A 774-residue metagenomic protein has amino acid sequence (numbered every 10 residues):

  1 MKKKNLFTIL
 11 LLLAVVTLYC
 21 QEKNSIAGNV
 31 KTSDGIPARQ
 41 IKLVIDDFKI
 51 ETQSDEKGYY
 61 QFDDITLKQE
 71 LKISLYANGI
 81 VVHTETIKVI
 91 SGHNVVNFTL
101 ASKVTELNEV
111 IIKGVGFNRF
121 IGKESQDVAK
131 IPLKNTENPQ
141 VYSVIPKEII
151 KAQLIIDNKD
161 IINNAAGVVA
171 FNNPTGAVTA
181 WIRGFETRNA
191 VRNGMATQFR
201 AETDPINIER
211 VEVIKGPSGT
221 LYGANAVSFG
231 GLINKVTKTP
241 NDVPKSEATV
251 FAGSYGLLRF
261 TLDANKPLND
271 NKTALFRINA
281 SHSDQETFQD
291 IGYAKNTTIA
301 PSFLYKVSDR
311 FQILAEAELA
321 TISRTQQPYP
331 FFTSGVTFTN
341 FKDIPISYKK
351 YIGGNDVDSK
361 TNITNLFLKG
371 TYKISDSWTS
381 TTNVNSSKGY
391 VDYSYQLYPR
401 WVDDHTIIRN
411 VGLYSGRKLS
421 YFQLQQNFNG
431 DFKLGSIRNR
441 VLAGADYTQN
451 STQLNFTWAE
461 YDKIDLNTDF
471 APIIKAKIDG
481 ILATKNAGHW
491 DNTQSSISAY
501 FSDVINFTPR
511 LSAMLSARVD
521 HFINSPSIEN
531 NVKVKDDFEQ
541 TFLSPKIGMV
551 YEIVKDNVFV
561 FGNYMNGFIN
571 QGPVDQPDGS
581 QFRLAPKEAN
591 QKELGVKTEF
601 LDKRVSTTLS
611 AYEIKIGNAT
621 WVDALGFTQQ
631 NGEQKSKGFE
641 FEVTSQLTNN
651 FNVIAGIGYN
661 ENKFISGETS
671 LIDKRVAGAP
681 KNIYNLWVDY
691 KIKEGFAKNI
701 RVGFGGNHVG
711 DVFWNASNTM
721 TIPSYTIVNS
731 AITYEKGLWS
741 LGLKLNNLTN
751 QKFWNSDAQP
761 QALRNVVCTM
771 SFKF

Functional and structural regions predicted by a protein language model:
S33, K42-V44, S74-I80, I90-E148 (+1 more regions): Short, acidic, small-residue-rich periplasmic hinge/interaction motif at the N-terminus of Gram-negative outer-membrane
I121, V144-K147, A152, I161-N164 (+1 more regions): Periplasmic plug
N207-E209, S218-I299, V307-F311, T364 (+1 more regions): Outer-membrane beta-barrel translocator/receptor signature
S283, T287, A300-K306, R310-K373 (+4 more regions): Acidic/polar loop-and-plug regions of large Gram-negative outer-membrane beta-barrel proteins
K306-S308, L419-Y421, R438-L442, D446-N450 (+3 more regions): Structural signature of Gram-negative outer-membrane beta-barrels, strongest in the C-terminal barrel of TonB-dependent
K373-S375, T379-N385, V391-Y395, V560 (+4 more regions): Membrane-embedded beta-barrel scaffold of Gram-negative outer-membrane proteins
L413, K592-E593, V676-F774: Conserved C-terminal beta-signal and adjacent last beta-strands/turns of outer-membrane beta-barrel proteins
P509-R510, E613, Q630-A716, T769-K773: Gram-negative outer-membrane beta-barrel transporters
